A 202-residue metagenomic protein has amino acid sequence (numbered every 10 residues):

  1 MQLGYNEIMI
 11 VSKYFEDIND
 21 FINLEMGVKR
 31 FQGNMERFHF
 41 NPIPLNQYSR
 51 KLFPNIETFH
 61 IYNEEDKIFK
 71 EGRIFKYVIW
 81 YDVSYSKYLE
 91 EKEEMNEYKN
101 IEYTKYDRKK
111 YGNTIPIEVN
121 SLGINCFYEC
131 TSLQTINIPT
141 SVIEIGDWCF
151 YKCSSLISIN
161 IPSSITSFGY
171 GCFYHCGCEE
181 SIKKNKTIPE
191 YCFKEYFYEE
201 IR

Functional and structural regions predicted by a protein language model:
M1-R30: N-terminal Skp1-binding subsegment of the F-box domain
I18, G33-F38, F53: N-terminal export/assembly leaders
D20-E25, H39-Y48, V78-S121, T131-E144 (+2 more regions): Structural signature of tandem-repeat unit edges
N46-F53, E64: Long, charge-patterned amphipathic interaction tracts in eukaryotic proteins
E65-K67, R73: Intrinsically disordered, low-complexity regulatory domains of metazoan transcription factors and transcriptional
